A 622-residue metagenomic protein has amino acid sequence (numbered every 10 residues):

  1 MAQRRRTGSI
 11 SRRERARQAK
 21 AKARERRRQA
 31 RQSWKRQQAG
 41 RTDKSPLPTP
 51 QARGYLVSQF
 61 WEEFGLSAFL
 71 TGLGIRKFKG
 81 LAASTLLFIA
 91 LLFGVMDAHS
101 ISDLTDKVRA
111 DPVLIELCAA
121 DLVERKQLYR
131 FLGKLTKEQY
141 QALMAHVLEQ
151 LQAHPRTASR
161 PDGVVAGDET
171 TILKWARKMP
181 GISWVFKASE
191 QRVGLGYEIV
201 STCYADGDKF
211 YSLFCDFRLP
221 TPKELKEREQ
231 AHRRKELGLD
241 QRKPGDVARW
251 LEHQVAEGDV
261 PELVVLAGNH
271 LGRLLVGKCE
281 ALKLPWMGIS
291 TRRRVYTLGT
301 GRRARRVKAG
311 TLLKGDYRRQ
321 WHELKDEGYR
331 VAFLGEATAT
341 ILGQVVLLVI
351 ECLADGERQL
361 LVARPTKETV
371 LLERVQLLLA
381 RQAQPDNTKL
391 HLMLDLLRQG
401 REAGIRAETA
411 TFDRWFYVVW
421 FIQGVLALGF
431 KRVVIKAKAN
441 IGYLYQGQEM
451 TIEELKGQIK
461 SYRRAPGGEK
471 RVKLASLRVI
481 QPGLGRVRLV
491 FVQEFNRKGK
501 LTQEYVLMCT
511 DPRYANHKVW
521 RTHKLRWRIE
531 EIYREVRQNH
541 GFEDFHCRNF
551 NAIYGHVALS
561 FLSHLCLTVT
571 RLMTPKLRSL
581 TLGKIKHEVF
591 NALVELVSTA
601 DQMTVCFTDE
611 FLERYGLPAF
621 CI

Functional and structural regions predicted by a protein language model:
A2-R130: Gly/serine-rich nucleotide phosphate-binding loop at the start of the catalytic core of nucleotide/ADP-ribose-handling
A2-R5, Q230-E357, E373-N496, M573 (+1 more regions): An internal, acidic/charged active-site-proximal segment that coordinates divalent cations and/or engages
L56, G167, T171, L361 (+2 more regions): Short amphipathic alpha-helical "interface-anchor" segments enriched in bulky aromatics
I75-L86, S189-L195, H546-V557: Structural motif
I89-A90, L104-T105, E124, L128 (+10 more regions): Short, conserved catalytic/metal-binding motifs centered on acidic residues
Y129-P222, K226-R233, K314-I350, E373-L377: Active-site-proximal, Lys/Arg-enriched surface segment that forms a nucleic-acid-binding/basic interface patch
L132-L148, Q152, A600-I622: Long, charge-rich low-complexity segments
F542-S598: Basic, amphipathic alpha-helical segments enriched in Lys/Arg and hydrophobic/aromatic residues
